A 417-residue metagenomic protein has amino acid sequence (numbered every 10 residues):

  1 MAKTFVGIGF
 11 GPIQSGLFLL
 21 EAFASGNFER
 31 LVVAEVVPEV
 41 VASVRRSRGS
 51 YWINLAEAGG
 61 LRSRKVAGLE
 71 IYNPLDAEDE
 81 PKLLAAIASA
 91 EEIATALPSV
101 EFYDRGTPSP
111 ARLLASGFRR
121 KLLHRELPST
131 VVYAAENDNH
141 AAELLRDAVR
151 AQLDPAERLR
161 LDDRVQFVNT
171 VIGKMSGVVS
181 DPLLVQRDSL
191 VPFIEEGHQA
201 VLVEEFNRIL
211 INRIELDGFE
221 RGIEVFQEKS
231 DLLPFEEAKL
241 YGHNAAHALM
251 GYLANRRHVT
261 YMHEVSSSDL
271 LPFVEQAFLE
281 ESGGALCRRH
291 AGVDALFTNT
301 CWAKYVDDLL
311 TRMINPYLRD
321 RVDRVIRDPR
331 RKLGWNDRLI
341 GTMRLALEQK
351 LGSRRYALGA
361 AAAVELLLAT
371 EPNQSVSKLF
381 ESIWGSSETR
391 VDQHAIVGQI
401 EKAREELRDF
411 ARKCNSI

Functional and structural regions predicted by a protein language model:
M1-I417: Substrate/ligand-engaging "lid" and interaction regions
